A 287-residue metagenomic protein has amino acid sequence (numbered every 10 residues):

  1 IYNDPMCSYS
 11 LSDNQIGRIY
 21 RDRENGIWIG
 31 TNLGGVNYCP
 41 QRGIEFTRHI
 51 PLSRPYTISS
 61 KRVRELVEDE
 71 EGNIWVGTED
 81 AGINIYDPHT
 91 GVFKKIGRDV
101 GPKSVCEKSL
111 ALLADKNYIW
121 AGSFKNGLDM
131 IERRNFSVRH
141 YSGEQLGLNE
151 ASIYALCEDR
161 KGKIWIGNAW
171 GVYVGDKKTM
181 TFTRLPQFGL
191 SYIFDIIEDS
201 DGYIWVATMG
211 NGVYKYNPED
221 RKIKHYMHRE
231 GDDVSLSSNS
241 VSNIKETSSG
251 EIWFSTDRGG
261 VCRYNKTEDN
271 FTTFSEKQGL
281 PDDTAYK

Functional and structural regions predicted by a protein language model:
I1-K287: Carboxylate-rich, polar loop motifs that coordinate divalent cations or form catalytic acidic clusters
